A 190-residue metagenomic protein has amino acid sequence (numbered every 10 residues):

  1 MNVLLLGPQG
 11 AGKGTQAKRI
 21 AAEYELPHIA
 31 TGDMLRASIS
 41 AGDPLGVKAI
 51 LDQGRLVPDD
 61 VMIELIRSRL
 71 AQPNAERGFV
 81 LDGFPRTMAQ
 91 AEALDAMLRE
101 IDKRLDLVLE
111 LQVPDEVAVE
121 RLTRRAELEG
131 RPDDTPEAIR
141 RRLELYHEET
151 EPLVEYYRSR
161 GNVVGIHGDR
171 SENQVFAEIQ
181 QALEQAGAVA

Functional and structural regions predicted by a protein language model:
M1-A190: Glycine-rich phosphate-binding loop of ATP-dependent small-molecule kinases
